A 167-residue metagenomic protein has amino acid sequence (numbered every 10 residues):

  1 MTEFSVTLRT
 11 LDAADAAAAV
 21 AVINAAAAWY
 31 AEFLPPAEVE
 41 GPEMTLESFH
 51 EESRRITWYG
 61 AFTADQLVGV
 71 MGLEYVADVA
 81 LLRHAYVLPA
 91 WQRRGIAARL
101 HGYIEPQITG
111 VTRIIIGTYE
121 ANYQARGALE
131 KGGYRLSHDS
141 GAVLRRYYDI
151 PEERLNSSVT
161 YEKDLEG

Functional and structural regions predicted by a protein language model:
V6-A21: A short beta-loop-alpha structural element at the N-terminal edge of CoA-dependent acyl/N-acetyltransferase catalytic
N24-S48: Conserved GNAT-fold acetyl-CoA-binding loop/helix
E47-G60, R154-S157: A short helix-loop-beta-strand connector motif used in the catalytic cores of GNAT acetyltransferases and, in some
G60, Q66-E74, L81-Y86: Conserved beta-strand in the GNAT
A85-Q92, T118-E120: A short, internal acetyl-CoA/4′-phosphopantetheine-binding micro-motif in the GNAT/acyltransferase core
V87, R93-P106, G127, K131: Conserved acetyl-CoA-binding loop-helix of GNAT-fold acetyltransferases
I108-T118: Conserved GNAT acetyl-CoA-binding A-motif
I116-R126, V143-R145: Conserved beta-strand-loop-alpha-helix junction that forms the acyl-donor binding cleft
